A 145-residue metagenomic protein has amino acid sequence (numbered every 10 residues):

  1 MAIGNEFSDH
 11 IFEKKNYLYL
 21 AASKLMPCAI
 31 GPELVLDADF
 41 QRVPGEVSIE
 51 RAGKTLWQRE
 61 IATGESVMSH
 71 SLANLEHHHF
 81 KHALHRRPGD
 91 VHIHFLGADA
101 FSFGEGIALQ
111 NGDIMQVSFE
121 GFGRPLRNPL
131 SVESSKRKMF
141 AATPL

Functional and structural regions predicted by a protein language model:
M1-E76, A100-L145: Catalytic-core "active-site belt" of small-molecule-metabolizing enzymes, emphasizing His/Asp/Glu-rich regions
M68, H85-R87: Helix N-cap / loop-to-helix initiation motif
K81-L84, E105-I107: Short, surface-exposed secondary-structure edge patches
P88, H94-D99: Glycine-rich beta-strand-to-loop/alpha-helix junction loops that act as flexible
P88-G89, G112: Loop/turn positions that initiate beta-strands
